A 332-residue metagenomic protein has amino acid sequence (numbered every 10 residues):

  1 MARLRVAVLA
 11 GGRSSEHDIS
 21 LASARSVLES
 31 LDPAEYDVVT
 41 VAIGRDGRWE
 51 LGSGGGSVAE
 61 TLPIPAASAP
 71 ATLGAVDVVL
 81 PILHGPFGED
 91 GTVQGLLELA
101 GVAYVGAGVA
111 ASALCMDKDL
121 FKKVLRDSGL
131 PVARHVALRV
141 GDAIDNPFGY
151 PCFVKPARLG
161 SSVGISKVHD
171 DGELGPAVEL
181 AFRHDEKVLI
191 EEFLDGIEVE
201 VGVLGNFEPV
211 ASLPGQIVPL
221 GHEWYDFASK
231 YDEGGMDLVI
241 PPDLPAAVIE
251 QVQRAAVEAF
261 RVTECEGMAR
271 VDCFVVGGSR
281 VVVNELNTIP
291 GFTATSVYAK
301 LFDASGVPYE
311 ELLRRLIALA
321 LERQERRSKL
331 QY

Functional and structural regions predicted by a protein language model:
M1-A10, L73, S112-I197: Active-site nucleotide/adenylate-binding loops and adjacent lid/helix of ATP-dependent enzymes
M1-A110, L114-M116, L120, D127 (+3 more regions): ATP-binding N-terminal substructure of ATP-dependent carboxylate-amine bond-forming enzymes
A2-L4, A10-R13, P33, P245-Y332: ATP-dependent carboxylate activation and anion-phosphoryl transfer catalytic cores that bind Mg-ATP to form
S26-D37, P176, L180-R183, E258: A short, N-terminal amphipathic alpha-helix
V38, A103-Y104, V132, C152 (+1 more regions): Hydrophobic beta-strand scaffold residues
G95-Y104, D170, G175, S305-G306: A glycine- and small-aliphatic-rich helix-loop capping segment at beta-alpha/alpha-beta transitions that lines
H169-R254, V275-V282: Phosphate-binding site of ATP-dependent enzymes
